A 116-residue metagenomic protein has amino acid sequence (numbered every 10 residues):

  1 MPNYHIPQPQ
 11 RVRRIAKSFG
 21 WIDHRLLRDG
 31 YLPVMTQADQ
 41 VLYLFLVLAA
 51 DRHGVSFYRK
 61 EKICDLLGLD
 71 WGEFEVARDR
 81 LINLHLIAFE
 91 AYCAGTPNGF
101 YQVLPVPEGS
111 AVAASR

Functional and structural regions predicted by a protein language model:
M1-S56, E61: Short recognition helix of helix-turn-helix/winged-helix DNA-binding domains
Y31-V34, A38, L48-P107: Winged helix-turn-helix DNA-binding recognition segment
P105-R116: Short, amphipathic alpha-helical interaction segments positioned at domain boundaries
